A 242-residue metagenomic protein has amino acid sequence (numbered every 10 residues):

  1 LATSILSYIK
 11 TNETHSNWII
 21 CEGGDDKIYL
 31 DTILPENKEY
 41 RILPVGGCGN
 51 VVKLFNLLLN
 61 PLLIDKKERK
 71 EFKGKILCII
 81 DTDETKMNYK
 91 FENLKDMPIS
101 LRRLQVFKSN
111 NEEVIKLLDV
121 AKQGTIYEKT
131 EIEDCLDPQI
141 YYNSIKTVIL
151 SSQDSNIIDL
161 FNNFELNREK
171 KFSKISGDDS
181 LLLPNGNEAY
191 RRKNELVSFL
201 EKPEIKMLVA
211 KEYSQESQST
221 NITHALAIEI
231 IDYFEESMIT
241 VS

Functional and structural regions predicted by a protein language model:
L1-S16, K27, D179-S242: Nucleic-acid enzyme cleavage-core boundary/entry regions
L1-T85: RecA-like P-loop NTPase motor core
K27, P61-R69, Q139-N143, E216 (+2 more regions): Short secondary-structure junctions and interdomain/linker hinges
I33, Q139-I140, S144, V148-I149 (+3 more regions): Generic structural signal for hydrophobic core residues of well-folded globular domains
K66-K67, S144, V148, E169 (+3 more regions): Residue-level signal for secondary-structure boundary elements
G74-E201: Activity-critical C-terminal alpha-helical subdomain
